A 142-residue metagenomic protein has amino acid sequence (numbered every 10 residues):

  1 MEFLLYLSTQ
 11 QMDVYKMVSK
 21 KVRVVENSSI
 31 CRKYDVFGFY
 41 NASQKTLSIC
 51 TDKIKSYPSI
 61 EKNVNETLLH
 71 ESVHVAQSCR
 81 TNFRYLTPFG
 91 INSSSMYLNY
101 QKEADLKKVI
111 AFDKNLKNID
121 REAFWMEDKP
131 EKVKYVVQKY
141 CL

Functional and structural regions predicted by a protein language model:
E2-K21: Zn2+-dependent metallopeptidase catalytic core
V22-F37, N82-R84, G90-S95: Non-catalytic architectural context of zinc metalloproteases
S29-N65, S78-C79: Active-site scaffold of zinc-dependent metalloenzymes
K53-S56, H74, N82-F83, P130: Solvent-exposed loop/turn segments at secondary-structure junctions within structured extracellular/periplasmic domains
P58-T67, D113-R121: Soluble non-cytosolic domains of exported or imported proteins
N65, L69, V73, F124-D128: Non-transmembrane alpha-helical segments in soluble domains of secreted/periplasmic/extracellular proteins
E71-F89: Catalytic Zn2+-binding segment of zinc metalloproteases
L86-L142: Metalloprotease/metallohydrolase-associated module, dominated by Zn2+-dependent proteases
